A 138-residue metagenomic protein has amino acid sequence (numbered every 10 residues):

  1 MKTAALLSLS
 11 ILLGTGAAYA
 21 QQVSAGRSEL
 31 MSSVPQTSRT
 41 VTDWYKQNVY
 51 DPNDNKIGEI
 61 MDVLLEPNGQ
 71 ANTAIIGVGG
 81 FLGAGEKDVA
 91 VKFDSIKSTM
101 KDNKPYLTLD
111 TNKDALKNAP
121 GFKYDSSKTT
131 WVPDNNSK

Functional and structural regions predicted by a protein language model:
K2-I11, T15-K138: Peripheral interaction segments used for macromolecular assembly
